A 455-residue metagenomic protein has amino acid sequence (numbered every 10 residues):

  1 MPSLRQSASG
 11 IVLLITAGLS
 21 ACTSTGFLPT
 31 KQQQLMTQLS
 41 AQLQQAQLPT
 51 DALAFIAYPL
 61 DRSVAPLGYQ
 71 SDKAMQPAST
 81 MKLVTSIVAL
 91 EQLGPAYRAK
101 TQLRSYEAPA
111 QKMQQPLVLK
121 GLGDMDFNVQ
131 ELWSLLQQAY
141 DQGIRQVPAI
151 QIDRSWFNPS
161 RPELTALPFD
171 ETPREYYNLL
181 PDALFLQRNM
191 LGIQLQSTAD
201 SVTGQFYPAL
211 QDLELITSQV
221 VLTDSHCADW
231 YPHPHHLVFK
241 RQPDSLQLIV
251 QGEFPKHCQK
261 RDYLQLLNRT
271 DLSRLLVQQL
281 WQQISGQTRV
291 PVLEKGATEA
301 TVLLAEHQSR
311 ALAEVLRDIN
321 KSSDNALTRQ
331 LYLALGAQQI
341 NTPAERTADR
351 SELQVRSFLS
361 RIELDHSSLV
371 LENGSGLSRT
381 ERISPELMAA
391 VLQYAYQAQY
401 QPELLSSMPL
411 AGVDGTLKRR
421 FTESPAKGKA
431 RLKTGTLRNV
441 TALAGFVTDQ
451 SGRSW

Functional and structural regions predicted by a protein language model:
M1-I11: Bacterial N-terminal signal peptides that target proteins for export
S20-A21: C-terminal motif of bacterial Sec signal peptides marking the signal peptidase cleavage site
S24-A74, S134-I144: Beta-lactamase-like hydrolase cores
F27-L28, Q42-L43, Q92-H366: Conserved serine DD-peptidase/penicillin-binding transpeptidase domain and beta-lactam-recognizing active-site
F55-A57, T101-L103, A444: Short beta-strand scaffold segments in enzyme catalytic cores
P66-G68, N128, Y332-W455: Small-residue-rich helix-loop
S79, L83-A89, G252, T270 (+8 more regions): Active-site-proximal alpha-helical segments within enzyme catalytic domains
